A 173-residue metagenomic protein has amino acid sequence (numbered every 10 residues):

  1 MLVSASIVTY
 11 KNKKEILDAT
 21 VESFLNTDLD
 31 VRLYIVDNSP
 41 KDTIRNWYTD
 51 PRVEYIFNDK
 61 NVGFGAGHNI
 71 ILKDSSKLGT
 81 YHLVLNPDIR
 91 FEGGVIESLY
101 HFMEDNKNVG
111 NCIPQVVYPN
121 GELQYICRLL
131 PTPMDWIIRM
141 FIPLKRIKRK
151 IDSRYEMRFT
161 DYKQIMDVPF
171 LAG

Functional and structural regions predicted by a protein language model:
M1-S23: N-proximal low-complexity "stem/linker" segments adjacent to membrane-targeting elements
S4-V8, Y34, F57: Short hydrophobic beta-strand elements that form part of the catalytic alpha/beta core underpinning NDP-sugar/donor
E22-V31: Short, acidic, metal-binding catalytic loop of nucleotide-sugar glycosyltransferases
S23, I35-R45, K60: A conserved acidic beta->alpha catalytic loop
N58-K77: Glycine-rich, basic loop-to-helix element that forms the pyrophosphate-binding segment of sugar-nucleotide handling
G79-R90: Short beta-strand-to-loop acidic/aromatic patch adjacent to the donor-nucleotide binding site
R90-I126: Conserved donor NDP-sugar-binding/catalytic core segment of glycosyltransferases
P131-V168: Short, flexible, basic/aromatic active-site loop/helix in glycosyltransferases
